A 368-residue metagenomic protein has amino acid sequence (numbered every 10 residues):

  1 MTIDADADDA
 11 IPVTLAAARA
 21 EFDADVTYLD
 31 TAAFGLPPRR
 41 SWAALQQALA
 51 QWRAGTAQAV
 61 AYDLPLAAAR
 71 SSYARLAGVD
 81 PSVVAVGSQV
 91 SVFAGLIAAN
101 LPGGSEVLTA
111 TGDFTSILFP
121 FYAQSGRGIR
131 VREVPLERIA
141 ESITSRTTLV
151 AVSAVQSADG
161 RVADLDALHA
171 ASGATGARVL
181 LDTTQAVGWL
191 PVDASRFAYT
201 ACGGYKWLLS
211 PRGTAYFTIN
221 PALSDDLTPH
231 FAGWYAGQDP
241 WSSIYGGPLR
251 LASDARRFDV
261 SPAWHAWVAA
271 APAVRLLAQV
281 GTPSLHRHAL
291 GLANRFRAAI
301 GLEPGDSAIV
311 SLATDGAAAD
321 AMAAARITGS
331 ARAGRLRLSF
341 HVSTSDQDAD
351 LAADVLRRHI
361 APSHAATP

Functional and structural regions predicted by a protein language model:
M1-P368: Pyridoxal 5′-phosphate
